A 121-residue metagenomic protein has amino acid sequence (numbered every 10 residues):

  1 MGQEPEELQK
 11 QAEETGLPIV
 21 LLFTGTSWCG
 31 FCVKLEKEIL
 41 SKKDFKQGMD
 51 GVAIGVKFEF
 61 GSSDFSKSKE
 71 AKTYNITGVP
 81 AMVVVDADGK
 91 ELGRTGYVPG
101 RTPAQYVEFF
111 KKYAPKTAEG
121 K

Functional and structural regions predicted by a protein language model:
M1-Q3, T24, E38-F65: Thiol-based oxidoreductase modules, predominantly thioredoxin-like and allied folds used for disulfide exchange
M1-T15, K112-A118: N-terminal leader/targeting and pre-domain segments
E6-F45: Local sequence-structure signature of Cys/Sec-based thiol-disulfide redox active-site neighborhoods
T15-V20, G51-V56, G78-V79, A87-K90 (+1 more regions): Loop/turn elements at helix/coil->beta-strand transitions in domains of secreted/extracellular proteins
F23-G25, F58-G61, V85-A87, Y97-V98: Active-site-proximal beta-strand/loop segments in catalytic clefts of secreted hydrolases
C29-C32, F65-K67, E91-R94: Extracytoplasmic/secreted cell-surface and envelope-processing proteins
E38-L40, T77-G120: Non-catalytic, surface beta->alpha helical segment in thiol-disulfide oxidoreductase systems
F65-G78, V83: Structural alpha/beta surface segment adjacent to cysteine/selenocysteine redox centers across thiol/disulfide enzymes
